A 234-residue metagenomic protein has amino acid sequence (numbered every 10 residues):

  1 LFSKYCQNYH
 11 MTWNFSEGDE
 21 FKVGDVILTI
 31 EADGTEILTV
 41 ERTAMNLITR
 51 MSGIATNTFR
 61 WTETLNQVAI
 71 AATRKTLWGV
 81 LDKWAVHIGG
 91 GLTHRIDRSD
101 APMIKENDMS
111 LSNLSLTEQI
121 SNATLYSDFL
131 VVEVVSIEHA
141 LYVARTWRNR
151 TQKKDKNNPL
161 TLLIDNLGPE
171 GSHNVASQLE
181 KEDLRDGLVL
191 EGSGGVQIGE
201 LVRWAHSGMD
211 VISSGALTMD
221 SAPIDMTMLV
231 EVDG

Functional and structural regions predicted by a protein language model:
L1-T161, E170-N174, Q178, L188-G192 (+2 more regions): Acidic/glycine-rich phosphate/pyrophosphate-binding loops and surrounding catalytic core that coordinate Mg2+
I164: Active-site T/S-Asp motif of two-component receiver
L167: Glycine/alanine-rich phosphate-binding loops at beta-alpha junctions
E182-L184: Conserved phosphotransfer cores of two-component systems
I198: Short glycine/proline-centered loop/turn elements that form peptide/ligand docking sites
T227-D233: Active-site loop ensemble at the mouth of alpha/beta enzyme cores that anchors a bound cofactor
